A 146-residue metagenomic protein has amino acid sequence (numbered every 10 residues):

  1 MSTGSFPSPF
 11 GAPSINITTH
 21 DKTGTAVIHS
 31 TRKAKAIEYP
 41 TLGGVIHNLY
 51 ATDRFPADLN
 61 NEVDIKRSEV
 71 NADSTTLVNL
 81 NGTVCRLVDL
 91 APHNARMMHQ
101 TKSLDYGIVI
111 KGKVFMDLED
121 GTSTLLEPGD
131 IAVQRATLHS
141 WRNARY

Functional and structural regions predicted by a protein language model:
M1-N61: N-terminal leader/capping segments at the start of a protein or of a new domain
T25, K113, L138-S140: Structural motif
K33-K35, V70-D73, T83-S103, R135-H139: Conserved short histidine dyad/triad with adjacent acidic residue
D53-A91: Signature of the catalytic double-stranded beta-helix
K102-D120: Glycine- and acidic-residue-biased ligand/ion/polar-headgroup-sensing regions
D120-A136: Short acidic-glycine-tyrosine-enriched beta hairpin
R142-R145: Asparagine-centered strand-capping/turn motif at beta-strand->loop junctions
